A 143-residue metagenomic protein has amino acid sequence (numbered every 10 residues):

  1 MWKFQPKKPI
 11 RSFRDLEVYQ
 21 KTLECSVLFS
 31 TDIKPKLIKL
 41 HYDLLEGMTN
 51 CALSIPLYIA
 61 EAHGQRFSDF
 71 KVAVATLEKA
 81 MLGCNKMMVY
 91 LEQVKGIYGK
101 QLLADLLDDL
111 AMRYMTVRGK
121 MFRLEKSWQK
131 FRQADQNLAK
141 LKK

Functional and structural regions predicted by a protein language model:
M1-K143: Amphipathic alpha-helical assembly/interaction segments
